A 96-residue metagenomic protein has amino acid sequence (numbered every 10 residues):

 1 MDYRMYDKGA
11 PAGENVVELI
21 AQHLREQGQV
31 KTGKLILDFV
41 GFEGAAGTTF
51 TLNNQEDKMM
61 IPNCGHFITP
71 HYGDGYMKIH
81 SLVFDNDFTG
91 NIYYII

Functional and structural regions predicted by a protein language model:
M1-Q27, D85-I96: C-terminal interaction-tip segments
P11-G13, A21-L24, G47, Q55-Y72: Tight coil/turn sites that cap or link beta-strands
N15, Q27-G44: Solvent-exposed, low-complexity, repeat-rich "mucin-like" stalks and linkers
V16, T32-L35, N54-Q55, M59 (+2 more regions): N-terminal cationic leader/targeting segments used for protein routing and processing
E26-G33, M60-I79, Y94-I96: Beta-sandwich interaction modules
G33, T49-L52, P70, G90: N-terminal compositionally biased, intrinsically disordered segments and leader/signal-like regions
K34-V40, G73-F88: Noncatalytic modules at the cell exterior or secretory-pathway interfaces, chiefly beta-strand-rich lectin/adhesion
E43-M59, I92-I95: Short, surface-exposed beta-strand/strand-loop-strand elements in extracellular ectodomains
